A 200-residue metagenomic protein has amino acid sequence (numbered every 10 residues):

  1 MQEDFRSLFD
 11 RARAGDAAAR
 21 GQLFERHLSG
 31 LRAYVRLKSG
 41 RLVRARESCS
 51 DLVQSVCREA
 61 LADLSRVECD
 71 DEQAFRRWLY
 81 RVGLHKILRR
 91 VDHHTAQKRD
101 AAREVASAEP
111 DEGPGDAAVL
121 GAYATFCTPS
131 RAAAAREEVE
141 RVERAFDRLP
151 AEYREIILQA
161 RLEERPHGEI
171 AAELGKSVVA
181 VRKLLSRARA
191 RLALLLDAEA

Functional and structural regions predicted by a protein language model:
Q2-L8, F24-E25, R44-R66: Conserved RNAP core-binding helix
E3, R11-R36: A short, charge-rich alpha-helical start-of-domain segment used by transcription regulators
A12, L31, V35, L52-A60 (+3 more regions): Short, small-hydrophobic-rich alpha-helical interface motif
L37, R66, R81-A106, P110-E112 (+2 more regions): Arg/Lys-rich amphipathic alpha helix in sigma70-family domain 2
E47, D51-R58, Q73-H85: Structural recognition of an alpha-helix C-terminal capping motif at a helix-to-coil junction
E109-R144: Acidic, proline/glycine-rich intrinsically disordered inter-domain spacer in sigma factors
V142, Y153, L162, H167-D197: DNA-recognition helix of helix-turn-helix
I156-I157: A short pre-motif secondary-structure segment
